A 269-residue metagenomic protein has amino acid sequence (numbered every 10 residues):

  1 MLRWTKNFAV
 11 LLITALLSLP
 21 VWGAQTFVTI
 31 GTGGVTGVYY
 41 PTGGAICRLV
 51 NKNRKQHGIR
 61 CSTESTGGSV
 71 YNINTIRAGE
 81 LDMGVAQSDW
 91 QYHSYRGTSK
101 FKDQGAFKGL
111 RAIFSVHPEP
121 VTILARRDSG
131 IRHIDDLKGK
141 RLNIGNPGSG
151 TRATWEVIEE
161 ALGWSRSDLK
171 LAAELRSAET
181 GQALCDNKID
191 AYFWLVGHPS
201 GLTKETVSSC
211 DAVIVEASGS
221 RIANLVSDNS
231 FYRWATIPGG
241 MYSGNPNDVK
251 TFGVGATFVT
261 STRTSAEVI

Functional and structural regions predicted by a protein language model:
M1-W4: N-terminal secretory signal peptides that target proteins for export/translocation
F8-P20: Bacterial N-terminal signal peptides
A24-H93, K102: N-terminal (or domain-start) structured segment
Q25, Q56-G58, G68-Y71, A78 (+5 more regions): Extracytoplasmic
Q25-N53, S115, E119-D186: Bilobed "Venus flytrap"/periplasmic-binding protein-like clamshell domains and structurally analogous long
T29, S62, D82-Q87, T122-L124 (+4 more regions): Structural recognition of the beta-strand scaffold that forms the well-ordered cores of secreted hydrolase catalytic
S88-W90, S99-K100, R166-E267: Pocket-lining segment of extracytoplasmic ligand-binding domains
K102-V116, T122, M241-K250: A structural signal for short loop-to-beta-strand junctions that line the ligand-binding cleft of periplasmic/secreted
